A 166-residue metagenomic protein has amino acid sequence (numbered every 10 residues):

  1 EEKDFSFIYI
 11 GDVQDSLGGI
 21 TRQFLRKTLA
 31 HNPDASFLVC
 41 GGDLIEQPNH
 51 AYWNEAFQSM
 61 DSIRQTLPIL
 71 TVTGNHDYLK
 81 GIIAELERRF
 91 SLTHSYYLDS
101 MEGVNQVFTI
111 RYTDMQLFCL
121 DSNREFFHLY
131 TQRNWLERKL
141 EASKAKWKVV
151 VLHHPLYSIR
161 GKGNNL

Functional and structural regions predicted by a protein language model:
E1, H50-K148, K162-L166: Extended active-site neighborhood of metal-dependent phosphoesterases/phosphodiesterases
E1-Q14, R26, A30-D34, K148: Acidic, histidine-bearing metal-coordination/catalytic regions of metal-dependent phosphoesterases
Y9-G11, F37-D43, P68-N75, L120-D121 (+1 more regions): Active-site neighborhood of phospho(di)ester-bond hydrolases with catalytic His/Asp-centered motifs
Q14-G18, E46-N49, R124: Short, flexible loop segments at the rims of nucleotide/cofactor-binding pockets, characterized by
D15, I45-E46, D77, L156: Short active-site segment of divalent metal-dependent hydrolases/proteases that encodes the spacing between
S16-I20, F126-L129, S158-I159: Short, solvent-exposed loop/turn elements at domain surfaces
L29-Q47: Active-site metal-binding motif and surrounding structural segment of the metallo-beta-lactamase
H154-N164: Active-site clefts of carbohydrate-active enzymes
